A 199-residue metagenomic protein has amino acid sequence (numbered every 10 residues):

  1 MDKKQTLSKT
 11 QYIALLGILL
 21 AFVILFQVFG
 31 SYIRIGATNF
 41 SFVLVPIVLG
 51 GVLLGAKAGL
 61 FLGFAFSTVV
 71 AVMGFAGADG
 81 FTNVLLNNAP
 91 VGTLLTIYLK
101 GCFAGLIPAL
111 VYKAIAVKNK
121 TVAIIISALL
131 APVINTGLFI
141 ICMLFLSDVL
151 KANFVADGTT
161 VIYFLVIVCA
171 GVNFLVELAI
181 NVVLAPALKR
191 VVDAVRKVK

Functional and structural regions predicted by a protein language model:
M1-K199: Loop-helix junctions at membrane interfaces
